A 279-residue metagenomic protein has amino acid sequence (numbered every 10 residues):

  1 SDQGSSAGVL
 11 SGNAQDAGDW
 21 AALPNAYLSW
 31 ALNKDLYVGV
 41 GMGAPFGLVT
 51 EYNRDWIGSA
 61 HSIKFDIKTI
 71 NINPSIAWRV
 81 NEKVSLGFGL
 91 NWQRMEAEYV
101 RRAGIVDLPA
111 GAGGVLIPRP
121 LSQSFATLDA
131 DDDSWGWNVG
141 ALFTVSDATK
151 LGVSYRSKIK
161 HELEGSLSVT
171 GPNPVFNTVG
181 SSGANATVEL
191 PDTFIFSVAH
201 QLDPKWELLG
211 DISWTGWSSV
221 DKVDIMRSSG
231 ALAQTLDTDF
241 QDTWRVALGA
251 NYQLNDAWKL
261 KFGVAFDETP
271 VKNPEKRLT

Functional and structural regions predicted by a protein language model:
Q3-N13, W20-T279: Outer-membrane beta-barrel porins/channels
